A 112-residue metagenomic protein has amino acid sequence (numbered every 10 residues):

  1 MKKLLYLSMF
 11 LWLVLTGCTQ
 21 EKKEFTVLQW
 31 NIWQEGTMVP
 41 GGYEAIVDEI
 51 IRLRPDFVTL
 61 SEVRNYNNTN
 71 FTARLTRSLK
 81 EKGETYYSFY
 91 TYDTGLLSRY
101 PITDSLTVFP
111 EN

Functional and structural regions predicted by a protein language model:
K2-M9: Sec-dependent signal peptide recognition, specifically the positively charged N-region followed immediately by
Y6, L15-S78, T91: N-terminal, active-site-proximal structural segment of metallo-dependent hydrolase catalytic domains
V63-N112: Structured beta-strand-rich core segments of catalytic domains in phosphoester-bond hydrolases
